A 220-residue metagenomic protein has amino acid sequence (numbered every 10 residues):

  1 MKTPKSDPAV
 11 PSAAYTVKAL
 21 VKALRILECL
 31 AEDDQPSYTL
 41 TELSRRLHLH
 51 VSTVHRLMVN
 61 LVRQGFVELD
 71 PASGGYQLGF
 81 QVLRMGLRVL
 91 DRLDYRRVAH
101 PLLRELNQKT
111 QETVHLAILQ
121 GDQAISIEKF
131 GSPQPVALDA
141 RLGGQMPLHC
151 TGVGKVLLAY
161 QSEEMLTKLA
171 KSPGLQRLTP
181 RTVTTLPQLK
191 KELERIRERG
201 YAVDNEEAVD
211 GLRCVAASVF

Functional and structural regions predicted by a protein language model:
K2-P4, P135-D210: Short, solvent-exposed recognition segments
K2-R97: N-terminal helix-turn-helix
D70, L119, E206-G211: A short beta-turn/loop motif at secondary-structure boundaries
A72-S73, Q77-S172: Amphipathic alpha-helical effector-binding/dimerization core of metabolite-sensing transcriptional regulators
V82, A202-N205, A217-V219: Cytosolic beta-strand hydrophobic patch enriched in CBS
V114, K191-E192, C214-V215: Short loop/turn microsegments at loop-to-beta-strand junctions
D210-S218: A short beta-strand signature within small-molecule sensing/ligand-binding domains used in signal transduction
